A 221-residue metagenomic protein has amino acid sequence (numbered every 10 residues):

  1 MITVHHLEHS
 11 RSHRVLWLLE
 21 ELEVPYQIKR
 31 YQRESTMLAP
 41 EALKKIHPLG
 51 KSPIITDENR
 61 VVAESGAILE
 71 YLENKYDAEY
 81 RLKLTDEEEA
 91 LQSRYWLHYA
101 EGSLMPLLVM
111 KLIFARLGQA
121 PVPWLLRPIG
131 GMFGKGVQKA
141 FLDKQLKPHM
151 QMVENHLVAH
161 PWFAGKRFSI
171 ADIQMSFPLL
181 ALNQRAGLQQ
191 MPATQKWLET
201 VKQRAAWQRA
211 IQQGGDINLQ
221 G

Functional and structural regions predicted by a protein language model:
M1-G136: GST-like domain detector, emphasizing the conserved glutathione-binding G-site in the N-terminal thioredoxin-like
L19, I55, S93, V153 (+2 more regions): Residue-level signal for nonpolar/aromatic packing positions in well-ordered secondary structure
R33-E34, A171, G215-D216: Conserved beta-strand edge residues that scaffold enzyme active sites
A67, A193, A206: Residue-level recognition of oxygen-bearing side chains
E79-T85, P106-L108, F163-K166, M191 (+2 more regions): Short, hydrophobic secondary-structure boundary micro-motifs
A100-T200: GST-like fold's C-terminal all-alpha helical module
F133, Q138-K139, D143-L146, A205-G221: Charged/polar, low-hydrophobicity segments characteristic of intrinsically disordered regions and flexible loops
